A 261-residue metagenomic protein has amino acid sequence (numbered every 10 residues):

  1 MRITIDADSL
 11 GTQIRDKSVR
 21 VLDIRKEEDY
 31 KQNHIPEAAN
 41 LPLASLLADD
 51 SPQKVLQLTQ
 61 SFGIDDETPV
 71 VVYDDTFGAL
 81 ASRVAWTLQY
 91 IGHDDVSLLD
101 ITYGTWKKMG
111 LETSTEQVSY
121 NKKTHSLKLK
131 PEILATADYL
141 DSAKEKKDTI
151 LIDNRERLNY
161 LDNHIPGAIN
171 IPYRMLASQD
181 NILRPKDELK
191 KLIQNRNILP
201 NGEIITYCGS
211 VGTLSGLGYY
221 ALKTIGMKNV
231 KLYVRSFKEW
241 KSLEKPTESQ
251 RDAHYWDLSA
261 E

Functional and structural regions predicted by a protein language model:
M1-R20, I24-I150, N154-E261: Rhodanese-like catalytic fold shared by cysteine-dependent sulfurtransferases and DSP/PTP-type phosphatases
